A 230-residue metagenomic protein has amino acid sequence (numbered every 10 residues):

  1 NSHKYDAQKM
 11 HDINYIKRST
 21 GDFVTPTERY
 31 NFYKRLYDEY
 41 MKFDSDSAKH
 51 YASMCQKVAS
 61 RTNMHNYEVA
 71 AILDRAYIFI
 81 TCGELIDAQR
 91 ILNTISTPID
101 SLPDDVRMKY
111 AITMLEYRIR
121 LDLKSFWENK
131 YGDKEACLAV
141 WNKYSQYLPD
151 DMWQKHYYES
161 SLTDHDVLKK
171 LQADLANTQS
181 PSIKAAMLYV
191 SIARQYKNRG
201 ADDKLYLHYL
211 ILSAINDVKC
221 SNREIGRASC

Functional and structural regions predicted by a protein language model:
N1-S229: A "functional boundary" signal
